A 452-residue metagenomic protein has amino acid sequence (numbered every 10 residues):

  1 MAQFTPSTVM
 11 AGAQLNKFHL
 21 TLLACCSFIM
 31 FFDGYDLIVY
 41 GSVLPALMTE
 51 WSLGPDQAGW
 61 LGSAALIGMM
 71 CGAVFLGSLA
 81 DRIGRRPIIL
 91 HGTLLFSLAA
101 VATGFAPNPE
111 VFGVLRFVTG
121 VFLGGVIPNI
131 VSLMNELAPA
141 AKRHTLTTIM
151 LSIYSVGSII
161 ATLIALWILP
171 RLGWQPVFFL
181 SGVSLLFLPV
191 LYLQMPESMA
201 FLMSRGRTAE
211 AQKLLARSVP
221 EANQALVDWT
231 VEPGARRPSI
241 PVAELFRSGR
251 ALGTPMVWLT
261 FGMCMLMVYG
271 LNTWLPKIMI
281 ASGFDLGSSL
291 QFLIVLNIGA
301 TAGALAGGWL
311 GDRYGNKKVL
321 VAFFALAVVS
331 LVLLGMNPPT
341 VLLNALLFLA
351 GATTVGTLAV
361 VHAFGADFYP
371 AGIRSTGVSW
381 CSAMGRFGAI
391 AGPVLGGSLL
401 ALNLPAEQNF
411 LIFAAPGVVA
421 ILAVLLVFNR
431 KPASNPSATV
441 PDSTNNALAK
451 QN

Functional and structural regions predicted by a protein language model:
M1-G12, Q194-G253, S434-N452: Intracellular cytosolic loops and amphipathic helices of Major Facilitator Superfamily
M1-Y35: Cytosolic juxtamembrane N-terminal segment immediately preceding the first transmembrane helix of multi-pass
Y40-G41, F246-A304: Extracytoplasmic gate region of multi-pass secondary transporters
S52, G84, F105-V111, F122 (+3 more regions): Helix-breaking motifs and short loop linkers at transmembrane-helix boundaries and internal kinks in secondary membrane
C71-P109: Conserved MFS/SLC helix-loop-helix module at the cytosolic interface between two early adjacent transmembrane helices
A99, E110-T119, V341-L349: Paired small-residue
L115-S152: Cytoplasmic helix-loop-helix junction between adjacent transmembrane helices in 12-TM secondary transporters
P170-G182, A401-P416: A membrane-interface helix-boundary motif in multi-pass transporters
